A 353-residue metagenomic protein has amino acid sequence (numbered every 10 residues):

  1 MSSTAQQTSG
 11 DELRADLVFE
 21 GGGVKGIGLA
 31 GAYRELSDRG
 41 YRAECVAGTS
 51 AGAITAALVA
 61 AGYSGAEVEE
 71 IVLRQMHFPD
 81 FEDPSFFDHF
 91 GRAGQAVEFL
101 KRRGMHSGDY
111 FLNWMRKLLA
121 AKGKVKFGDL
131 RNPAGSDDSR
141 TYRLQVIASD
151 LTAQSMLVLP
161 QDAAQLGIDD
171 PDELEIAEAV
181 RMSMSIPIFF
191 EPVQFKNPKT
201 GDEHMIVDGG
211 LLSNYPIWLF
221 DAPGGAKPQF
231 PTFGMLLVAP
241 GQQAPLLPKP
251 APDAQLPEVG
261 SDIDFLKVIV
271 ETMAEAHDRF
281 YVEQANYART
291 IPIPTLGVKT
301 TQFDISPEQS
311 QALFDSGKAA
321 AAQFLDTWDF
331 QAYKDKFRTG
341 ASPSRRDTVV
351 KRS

Functional and structural regions predicted by a protein language model:
M1-T49, A57-S353: Patatin-like phospholipase
